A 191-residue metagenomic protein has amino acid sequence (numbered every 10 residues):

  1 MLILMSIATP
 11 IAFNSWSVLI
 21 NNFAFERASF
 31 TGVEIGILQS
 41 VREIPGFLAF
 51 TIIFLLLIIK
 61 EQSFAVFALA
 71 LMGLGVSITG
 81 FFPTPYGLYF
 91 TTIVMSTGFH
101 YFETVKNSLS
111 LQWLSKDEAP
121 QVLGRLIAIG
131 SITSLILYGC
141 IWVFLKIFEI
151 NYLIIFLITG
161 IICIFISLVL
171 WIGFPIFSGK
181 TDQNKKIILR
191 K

Functional and structural regions predicted by a protein language model:
M1, G173-K191: Juxtamembrane intracellular "pre-TM" segments in multi-pass secondary transporters
M1-G46, V94: Helix-loop boundary and gating motifs at the non-cytosolic
I7, G75, Y86-F102: Hydrophobic core of transmembrane alpha-helices in multi-pass small-molecule transporters, especially MFS/SLC-type
I20, Y101-L114: Intracellular juxtamembrane helix-capping segments at the cytosolic ends of symmetry-related transmembrane helices
E26-R27, F50-I58, S134-F156: Transmembrane alpha-helix termini and helix-breaking/packing motifs in multi-pass membrane transporters
A70-T84: C-terminal ends and interior cores of transmembrane alpha-helices in multi-pass membrane transporters/permeases
Q121-G139: Glycine-rich segments within core transmembrane alpha-helices of 12-TM secondary carriers
I141-L145, G160-K180: C-terminal membrane-cytosol helix-exit motif in multi-pass small-molecule transporters
